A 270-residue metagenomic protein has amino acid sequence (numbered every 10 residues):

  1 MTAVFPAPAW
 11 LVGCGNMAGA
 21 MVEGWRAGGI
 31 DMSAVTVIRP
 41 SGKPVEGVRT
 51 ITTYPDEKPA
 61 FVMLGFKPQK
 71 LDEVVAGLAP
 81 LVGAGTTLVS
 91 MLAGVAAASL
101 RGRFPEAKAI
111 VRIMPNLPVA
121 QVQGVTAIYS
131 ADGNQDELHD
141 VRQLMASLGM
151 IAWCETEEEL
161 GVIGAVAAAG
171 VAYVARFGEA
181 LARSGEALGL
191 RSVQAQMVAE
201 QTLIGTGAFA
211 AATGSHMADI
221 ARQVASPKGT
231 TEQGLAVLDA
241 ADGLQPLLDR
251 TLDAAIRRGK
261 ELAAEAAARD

Functional and structural regions predicted by a protein language model:
M1-T52, F61, Q123, E186-L188: NAD(P)+-binding Rossmann beta1-loop-alpha1 motif at the extreme N-terminus of oxidoreductases
T2-F5, E200-D270: NAD(P)-dependent Rossmann-like dehydrogenase/reductase catalytic/cofactor-binding core
A18-E23, G42-I128: Rossmann-like NAD(P)(H) cofactor-binding subdomain of soluble oxidoreductases
I30-D31, G83, P105, A146: Short conserved AdoMet
V35, R191-V198, I220, T231: Small-residue helix-packing motif on alpha-helices
S99-A109, V125-V162, Y173-A212, R258: Internal alpha-helical scaffold of NAD(P)-dependent oxidoreductase catalytic cores
G161-A172, A221: A short glycine-threonine-serine/GTX helix/turn-capping micro-motif
